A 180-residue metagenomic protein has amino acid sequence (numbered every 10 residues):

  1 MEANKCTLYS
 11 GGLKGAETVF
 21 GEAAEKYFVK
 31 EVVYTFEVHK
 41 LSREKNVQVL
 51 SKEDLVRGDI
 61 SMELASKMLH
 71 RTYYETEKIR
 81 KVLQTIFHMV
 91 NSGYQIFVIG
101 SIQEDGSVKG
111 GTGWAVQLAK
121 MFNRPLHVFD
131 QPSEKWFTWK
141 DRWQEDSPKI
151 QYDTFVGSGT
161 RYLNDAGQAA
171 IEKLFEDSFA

Functional and structural regions predicted by a protein language model:
E2-A180: Acidic/glycine-enriched connector segments
